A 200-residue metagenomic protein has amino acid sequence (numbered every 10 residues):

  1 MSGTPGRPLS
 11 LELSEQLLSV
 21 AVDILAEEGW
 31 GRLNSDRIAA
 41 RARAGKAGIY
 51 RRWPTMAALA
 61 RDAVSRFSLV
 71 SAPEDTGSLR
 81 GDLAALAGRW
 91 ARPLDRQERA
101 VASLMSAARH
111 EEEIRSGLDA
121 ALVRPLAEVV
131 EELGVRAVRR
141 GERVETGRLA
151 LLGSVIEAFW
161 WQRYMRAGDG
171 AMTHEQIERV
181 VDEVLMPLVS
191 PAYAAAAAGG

Functional and structural regions predicted by a protein language model:
M1-R41, A47, A58: Basic, helix-initiating cap at the start of DNA-binding domains
M1-S2, A85, R92, V135 (+4 more regions): C-terminal peripheral helix-coil segments that are non-catalytic and often amphipathic
L17, R32, T55-A60, V70-S71 (+1 more regions): Short amphipathic alpha-helical segment with a characteristic S/N-K-E followed by hydrophobic residues
S68, A87-L94, A102-H110, E183-L188: Helix-loop "lid/cap" segments that line or gate small-molecule binding pockets
S71-R99: Hydrophobic alpha-helical connector segments
D95-R96, S103, E113-R139: Amphipathic alpha-helical packing segments from all-alpha helical-bundle domains
G117-L122, V138-V155, M172-E175: All-alpha amphipathic helical-bundle segments outside canonical DNA-binding/catalytic cores that form hydrophobic
